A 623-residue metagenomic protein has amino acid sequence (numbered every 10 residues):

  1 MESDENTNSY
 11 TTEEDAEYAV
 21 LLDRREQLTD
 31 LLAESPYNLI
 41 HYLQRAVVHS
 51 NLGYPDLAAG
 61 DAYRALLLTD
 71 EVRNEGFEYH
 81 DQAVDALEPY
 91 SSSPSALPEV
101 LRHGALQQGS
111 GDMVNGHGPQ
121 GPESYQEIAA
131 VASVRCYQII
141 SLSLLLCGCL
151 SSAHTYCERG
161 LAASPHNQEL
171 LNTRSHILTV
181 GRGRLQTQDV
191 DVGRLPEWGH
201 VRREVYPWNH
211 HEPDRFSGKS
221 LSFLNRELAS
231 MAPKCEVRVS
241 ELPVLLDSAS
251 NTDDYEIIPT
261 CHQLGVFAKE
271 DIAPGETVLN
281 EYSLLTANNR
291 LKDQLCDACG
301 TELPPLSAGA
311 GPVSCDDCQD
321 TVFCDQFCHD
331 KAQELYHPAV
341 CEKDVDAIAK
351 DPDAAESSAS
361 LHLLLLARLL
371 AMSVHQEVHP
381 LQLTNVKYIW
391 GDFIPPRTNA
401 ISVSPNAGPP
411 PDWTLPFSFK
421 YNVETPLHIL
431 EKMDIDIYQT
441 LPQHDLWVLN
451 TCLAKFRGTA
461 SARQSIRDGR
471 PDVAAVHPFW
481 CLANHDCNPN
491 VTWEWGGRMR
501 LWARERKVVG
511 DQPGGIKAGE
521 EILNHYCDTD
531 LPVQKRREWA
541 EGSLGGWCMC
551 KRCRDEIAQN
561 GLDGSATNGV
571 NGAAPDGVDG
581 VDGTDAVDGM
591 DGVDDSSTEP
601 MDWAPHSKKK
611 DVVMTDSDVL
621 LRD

Functional and structural regions predicted by a protein language model:
M1-D623: Short alpha-helical interaction motifs and adjacent low-complexity tails used for partner binding in regulatory proteins
